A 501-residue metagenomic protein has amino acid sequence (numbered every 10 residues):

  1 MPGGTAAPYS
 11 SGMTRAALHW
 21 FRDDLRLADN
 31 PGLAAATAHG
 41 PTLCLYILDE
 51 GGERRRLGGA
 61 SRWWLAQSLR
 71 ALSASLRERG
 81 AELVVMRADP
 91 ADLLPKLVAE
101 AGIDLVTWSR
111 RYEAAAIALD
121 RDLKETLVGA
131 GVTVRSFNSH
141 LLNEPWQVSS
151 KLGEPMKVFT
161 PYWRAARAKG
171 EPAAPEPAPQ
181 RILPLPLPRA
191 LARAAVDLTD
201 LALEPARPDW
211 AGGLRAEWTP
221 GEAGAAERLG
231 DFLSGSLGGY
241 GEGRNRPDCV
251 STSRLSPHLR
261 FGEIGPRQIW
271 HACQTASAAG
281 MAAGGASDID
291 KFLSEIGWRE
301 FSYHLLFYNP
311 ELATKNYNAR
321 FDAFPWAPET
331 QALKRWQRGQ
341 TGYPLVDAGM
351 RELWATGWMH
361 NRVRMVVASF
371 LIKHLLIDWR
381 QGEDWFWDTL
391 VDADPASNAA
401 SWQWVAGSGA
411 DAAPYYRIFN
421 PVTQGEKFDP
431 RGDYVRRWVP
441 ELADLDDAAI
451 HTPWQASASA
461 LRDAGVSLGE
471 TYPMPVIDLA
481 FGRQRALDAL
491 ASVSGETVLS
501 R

Functional and structural regions predicted by a protein language model:
P2-A174, A178, R351, S397 (+3 more regions): Trp/Phe/Arg-rich N-terminal binding region typifying the photolyase-homology
V132, G153-R320, F428-D429, D433-R501: Glycine/tryptophan-enriched, flexible segments
R228, R254, I269-A272, F292 (+5 more regions): Short, hydrophobic/aromatic alpha-helical segments in well-folded domains
Y303, Y308, Q331-I377: C-terminal substrate/ligand-recognition segments
A313-T341: Alpha-helical cores of eukaryotic small-GTPase signaling modules
P325-A327, W385-T471: C-terminal, helix-dominated tail/subdomain
H360-R362, L376-D384, D394-A399: Extended hydrophobic-aromatic, low-complexity segments
